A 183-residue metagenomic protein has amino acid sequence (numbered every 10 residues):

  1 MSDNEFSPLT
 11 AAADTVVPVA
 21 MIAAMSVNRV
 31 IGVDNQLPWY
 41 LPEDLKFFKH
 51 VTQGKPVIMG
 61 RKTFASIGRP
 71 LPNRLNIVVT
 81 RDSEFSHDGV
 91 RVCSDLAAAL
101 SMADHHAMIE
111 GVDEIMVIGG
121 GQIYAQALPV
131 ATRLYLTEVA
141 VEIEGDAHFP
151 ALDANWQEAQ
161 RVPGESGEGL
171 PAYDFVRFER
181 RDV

Functional and structural regions predicted by a protein language model:
S2-P18: Extreme N-terminus of proteins, especially the signal/transit-peptide cleavage junction and the first residues
V16-P18, I22-V183: Flexible, gly/pro- and Lys/Arg-enriched active-site loops
